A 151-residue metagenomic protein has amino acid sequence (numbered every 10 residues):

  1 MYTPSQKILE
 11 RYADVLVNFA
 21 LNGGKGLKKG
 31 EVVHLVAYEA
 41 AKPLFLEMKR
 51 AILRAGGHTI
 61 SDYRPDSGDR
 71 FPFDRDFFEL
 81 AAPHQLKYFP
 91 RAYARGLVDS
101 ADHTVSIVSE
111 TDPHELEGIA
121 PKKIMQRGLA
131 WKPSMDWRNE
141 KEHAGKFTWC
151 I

Functional and structural regions predicted by a protein language model:
M1-I151: Active-site bordering "gate/hinge" segments that shape substrate access to catalytic or cofactor-binding pockets
